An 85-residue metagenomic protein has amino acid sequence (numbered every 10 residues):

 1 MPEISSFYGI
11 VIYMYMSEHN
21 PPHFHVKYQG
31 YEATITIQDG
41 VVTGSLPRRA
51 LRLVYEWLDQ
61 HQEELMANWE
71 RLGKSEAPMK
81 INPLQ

Functional and structural regions predicted by a protein language model:
M1-Q85: Basic nucleic-acid-binding interfaces
